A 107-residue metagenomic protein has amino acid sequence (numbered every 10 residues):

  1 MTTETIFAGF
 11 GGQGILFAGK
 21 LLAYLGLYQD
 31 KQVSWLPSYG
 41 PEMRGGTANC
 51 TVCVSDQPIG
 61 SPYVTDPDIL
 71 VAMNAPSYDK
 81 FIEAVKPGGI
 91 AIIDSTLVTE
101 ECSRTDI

Functional and structural regions predicted by a protein language model:
M1-I107: Active-site cofactor/cluster-binding pocket
